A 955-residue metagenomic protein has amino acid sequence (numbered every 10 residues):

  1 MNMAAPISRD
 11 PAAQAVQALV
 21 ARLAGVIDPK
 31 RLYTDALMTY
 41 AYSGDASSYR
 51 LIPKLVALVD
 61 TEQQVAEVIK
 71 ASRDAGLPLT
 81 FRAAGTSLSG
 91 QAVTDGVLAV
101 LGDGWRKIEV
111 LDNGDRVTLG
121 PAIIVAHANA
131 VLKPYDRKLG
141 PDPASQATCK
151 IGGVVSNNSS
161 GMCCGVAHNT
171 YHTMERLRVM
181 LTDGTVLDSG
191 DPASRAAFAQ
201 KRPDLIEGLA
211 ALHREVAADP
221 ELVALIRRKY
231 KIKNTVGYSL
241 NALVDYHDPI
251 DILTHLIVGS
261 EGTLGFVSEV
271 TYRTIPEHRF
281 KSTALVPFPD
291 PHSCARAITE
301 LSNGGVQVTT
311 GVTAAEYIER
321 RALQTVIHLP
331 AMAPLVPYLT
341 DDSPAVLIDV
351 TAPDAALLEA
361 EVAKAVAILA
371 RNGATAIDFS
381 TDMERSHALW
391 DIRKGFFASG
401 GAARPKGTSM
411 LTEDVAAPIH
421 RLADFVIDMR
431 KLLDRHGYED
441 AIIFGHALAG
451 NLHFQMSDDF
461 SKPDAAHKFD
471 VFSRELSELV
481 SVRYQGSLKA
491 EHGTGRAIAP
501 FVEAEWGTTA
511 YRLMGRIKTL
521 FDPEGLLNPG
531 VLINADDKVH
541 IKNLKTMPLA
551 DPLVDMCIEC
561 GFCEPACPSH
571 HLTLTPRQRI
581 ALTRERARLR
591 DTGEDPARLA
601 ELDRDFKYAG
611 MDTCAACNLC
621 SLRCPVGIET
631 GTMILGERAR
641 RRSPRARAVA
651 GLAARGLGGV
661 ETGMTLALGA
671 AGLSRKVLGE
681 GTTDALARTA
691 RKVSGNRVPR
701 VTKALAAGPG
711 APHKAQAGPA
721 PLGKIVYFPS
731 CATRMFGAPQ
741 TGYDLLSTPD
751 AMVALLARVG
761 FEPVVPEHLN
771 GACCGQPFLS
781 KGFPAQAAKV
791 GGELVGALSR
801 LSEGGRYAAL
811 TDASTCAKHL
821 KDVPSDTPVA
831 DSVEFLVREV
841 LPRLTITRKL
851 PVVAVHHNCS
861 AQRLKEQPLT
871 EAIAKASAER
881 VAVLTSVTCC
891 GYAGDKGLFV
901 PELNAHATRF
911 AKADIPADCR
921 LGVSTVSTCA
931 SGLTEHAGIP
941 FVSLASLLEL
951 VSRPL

Functional and structural regions predicted by a protein language model:
M1-R73, A84-D115, A144, T263 (+4 more regions): N-terminal flexible segment immediately upstream of the FAD-binding catalytic core in FAD-dependent oxidoreductases
L23, S47-L79, V97-P143, V155 (+4 more regions): N-terminal glycine-rich flavin-associated loop
S47, V154-S156, C163-T170, M174-D391 (+1 more regions): C-terminal substrate-binding/cap subdomain adjacent to the FAD-binding core in PCMH-type and related FAD-linked
S399, P500-L549: Activity-critical C-terminal alpha-helical subdomain
A504, V539-E559, G593-A616: Ferredoxin-like iron-sulfur electron-transfer modules
D522, G631-L955: Iron-sulfur cluster-binding electron-transfer modules in prokaryotic oxidoreductases
L526-V531, F562-R586, T613-R640, H819 (+1 more regions): Iron-sulfur cluster-binding cysteine motifs and their immediate structural context in ferredoxin-like electron-transfer
I533, V539, H570-F606, G627-L652 (+1 more regions): Non-heme iron-sulfur electron-transfer modules
